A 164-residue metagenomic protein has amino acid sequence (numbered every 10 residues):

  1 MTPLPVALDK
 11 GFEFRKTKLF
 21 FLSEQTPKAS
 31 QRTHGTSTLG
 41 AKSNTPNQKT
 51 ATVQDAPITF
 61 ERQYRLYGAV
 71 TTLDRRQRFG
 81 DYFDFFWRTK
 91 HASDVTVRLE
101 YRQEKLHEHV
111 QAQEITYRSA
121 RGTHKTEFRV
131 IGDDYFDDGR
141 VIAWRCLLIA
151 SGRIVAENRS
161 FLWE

Functional and structural regions predicted by a protein language model:
M1-P57, K90-S93: A eukaryote-biased signal for short, well-structured alpha-helical docking elements
V53-T89, K125-V130: Contiguous beta-strand segments within globular domains
D94-R102: Beta-strand-rich binding/interaction modules
K105-Q113: Short beta-strand and strand-turn-strand segments in soluble, beta-rich domains
T116-H124: Short proline/glycine- and polar residue-rich coil/turn motifs
F128-G139: Short, hydrophobic beta-strand segments
R140-I154: Internal, hydrophobic beta-strand segments that form the core of beta-sheet-rich folds
R153-E164: Short beta-strand elements
